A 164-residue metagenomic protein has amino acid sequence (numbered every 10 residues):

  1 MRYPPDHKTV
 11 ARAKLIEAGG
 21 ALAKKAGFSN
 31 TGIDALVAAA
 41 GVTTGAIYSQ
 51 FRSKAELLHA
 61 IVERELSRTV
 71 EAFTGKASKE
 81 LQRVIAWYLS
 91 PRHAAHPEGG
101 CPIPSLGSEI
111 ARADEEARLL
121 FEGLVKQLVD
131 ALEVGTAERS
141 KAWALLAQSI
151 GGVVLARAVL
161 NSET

Functional and structural regions predicted by a protein language model:
M1-V10: N-terminal intrinsically disordered/low-complexity leader segments
R2, A86, S90-A94, G123-R139 (+1 more regions): C-terminal peripheral helix-coil segments that are non-catalytic and often amphipathic
K14, A18-E56, A60: Helix-turn-helix
E56, R83-W87, S105, G123 (+1 more regions): Amphipathic alpha-helical interaction segments
A60, V70-G100: Hydrophobic alpha-helical connector segments
K76-L89, A113-A117, G135, V159: Alpha-helical bundle regulatory/interaction domains
R83-V84, A94-E122: Amphipathic alpha-helical segments used for helix-helix packing
E115-E122, V134-T164: Hydrophobic/aromatic-rich alpha-helical bundle segments in the mid-to-C-terminal region
